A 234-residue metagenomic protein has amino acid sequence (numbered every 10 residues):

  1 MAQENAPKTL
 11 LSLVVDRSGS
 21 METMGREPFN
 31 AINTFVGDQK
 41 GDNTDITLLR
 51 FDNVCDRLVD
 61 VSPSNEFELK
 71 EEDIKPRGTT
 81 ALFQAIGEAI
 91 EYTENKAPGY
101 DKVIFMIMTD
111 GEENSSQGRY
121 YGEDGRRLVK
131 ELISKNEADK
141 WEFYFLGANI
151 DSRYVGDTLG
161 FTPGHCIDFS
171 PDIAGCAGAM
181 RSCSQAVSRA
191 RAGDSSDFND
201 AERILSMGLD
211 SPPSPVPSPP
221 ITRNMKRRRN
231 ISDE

Functional and structural regions predicted by a protein language model:
M1-E234: Acidic, low-complexity intrinsically disordered regions
